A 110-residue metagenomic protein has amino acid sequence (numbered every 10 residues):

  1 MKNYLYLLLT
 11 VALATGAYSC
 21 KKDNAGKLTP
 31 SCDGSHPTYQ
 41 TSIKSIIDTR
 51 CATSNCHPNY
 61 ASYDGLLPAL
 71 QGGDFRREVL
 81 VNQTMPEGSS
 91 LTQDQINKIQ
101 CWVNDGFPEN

Functional and structural regions predicted by a protein language model:
M1-Y4: Positively charged n-region of N-terminal signal peptides that target proteins for export
Y6-L13: Sec-dependent N-terminal signal peptides
G16-S19: C-terminal motif of bacterial Sec signal peptides marking the signal peptidase cleavage site
K21-N110: Aromatic- and Gly/Pro-enriched helix-to-coil junctions and flexible linker segments
